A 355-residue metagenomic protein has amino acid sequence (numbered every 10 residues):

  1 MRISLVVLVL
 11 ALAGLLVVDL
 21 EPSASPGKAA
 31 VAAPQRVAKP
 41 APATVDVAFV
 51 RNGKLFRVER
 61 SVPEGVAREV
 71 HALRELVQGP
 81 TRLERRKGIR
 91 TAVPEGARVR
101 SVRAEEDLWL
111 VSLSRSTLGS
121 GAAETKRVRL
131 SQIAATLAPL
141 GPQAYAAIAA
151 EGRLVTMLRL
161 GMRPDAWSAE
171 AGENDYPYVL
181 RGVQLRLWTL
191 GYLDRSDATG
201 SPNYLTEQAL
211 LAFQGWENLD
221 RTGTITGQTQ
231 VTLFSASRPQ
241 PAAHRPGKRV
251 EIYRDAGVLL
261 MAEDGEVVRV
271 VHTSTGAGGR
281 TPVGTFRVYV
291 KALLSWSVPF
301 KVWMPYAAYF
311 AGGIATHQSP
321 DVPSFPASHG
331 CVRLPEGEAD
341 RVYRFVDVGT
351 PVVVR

Functional and structural regions predicted by a protein language model:
M1-G182: Bimodal "functional hotspot" detector
V7, L137-I148, A243-R245, G279-T285 (+1 more regions): Exported/periplasmic cell-wall-interacting domains
D46-A48, S101-R103, L108-S114, Y145-A149 (+8 more regions): Soluble periplasmic/extracytoplasmic beta-strand elements of cell-envelope proteins
R51, R103-E106, L113-T117, A150-G152 (+7 more regions): A mature extracytoplasmic/lumenal domain signature
Q78-R82, A135-P142, L185-L193, L211-L219 (+5 more regions): Sec-exported extracytoplasmic/periplasmic mature domains
L83-R100, K126-A135, L233-K248, V271-T275 (+1 more regions): N-terminal post-signal-peptidase region of extra-cytosolic proteins
N174-R181, L185-T232: Short acidic, glycine/serine/threonine-rich helix-capping segments at coil-helix boundaries
G215-G279: Cell wall/extracellular polymer interaction/catalysis modules
